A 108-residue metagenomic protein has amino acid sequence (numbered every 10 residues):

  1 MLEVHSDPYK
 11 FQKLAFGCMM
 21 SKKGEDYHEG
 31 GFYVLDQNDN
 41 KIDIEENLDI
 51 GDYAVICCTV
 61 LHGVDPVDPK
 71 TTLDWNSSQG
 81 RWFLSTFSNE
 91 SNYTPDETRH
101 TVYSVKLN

Functional and structural regions predicted by a protein language model:
M1-E25, S85: Conserved double-stranded beta-helix
Q12, Y27-N108: Catalytic core of Fe(II)/2-oxoglutarate
